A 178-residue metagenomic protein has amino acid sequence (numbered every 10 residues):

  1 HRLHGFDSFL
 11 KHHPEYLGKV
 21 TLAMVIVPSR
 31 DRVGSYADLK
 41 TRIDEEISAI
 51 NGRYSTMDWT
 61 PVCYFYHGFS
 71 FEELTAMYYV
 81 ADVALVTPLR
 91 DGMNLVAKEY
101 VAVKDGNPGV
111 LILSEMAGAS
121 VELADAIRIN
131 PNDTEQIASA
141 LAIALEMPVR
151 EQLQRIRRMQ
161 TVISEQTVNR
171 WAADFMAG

Functional and structural regions predicted by a protein language model:
H1-K11: A conserved mid-protein helix/loop that constitutes part of the nucleotide-sugar donor-binding site
S8, E45-G52, I143, A177: A generic structural signal for well-ordered alpha-helical segments enriched in polar/charged residues
F9-A23, V27, A37, Y79 (+3 more regions): Catalytic binding pocket for nucleotide-activated donors in carbohydrate/polymer assembly enzymes
I26-E72: Nucleotide-activated donor-binding/catalytic signature segment of Leloir-type glycosyltransferases, i.e., the conserved
M57, Y64, N169-A177: Non-catalytic membrane-proximal stalk/linker segments that position and tether the catalytic domains
S70-A81: Short acidic alpha-helix that forms the nucleotide-activated donor recognition element in Leloir-type transferases
